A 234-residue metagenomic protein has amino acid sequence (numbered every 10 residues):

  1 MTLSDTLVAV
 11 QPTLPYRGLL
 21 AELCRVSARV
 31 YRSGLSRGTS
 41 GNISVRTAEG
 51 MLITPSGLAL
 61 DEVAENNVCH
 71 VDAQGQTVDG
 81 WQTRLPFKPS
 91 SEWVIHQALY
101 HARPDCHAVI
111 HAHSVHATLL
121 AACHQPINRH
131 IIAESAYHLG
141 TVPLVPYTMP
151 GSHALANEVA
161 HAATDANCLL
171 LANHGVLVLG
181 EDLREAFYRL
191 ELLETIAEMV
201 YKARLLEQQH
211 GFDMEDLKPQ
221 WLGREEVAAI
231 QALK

Functional and structural regions predicted by a protein language model:
M1-K234: Glycine-rich flexible loops
